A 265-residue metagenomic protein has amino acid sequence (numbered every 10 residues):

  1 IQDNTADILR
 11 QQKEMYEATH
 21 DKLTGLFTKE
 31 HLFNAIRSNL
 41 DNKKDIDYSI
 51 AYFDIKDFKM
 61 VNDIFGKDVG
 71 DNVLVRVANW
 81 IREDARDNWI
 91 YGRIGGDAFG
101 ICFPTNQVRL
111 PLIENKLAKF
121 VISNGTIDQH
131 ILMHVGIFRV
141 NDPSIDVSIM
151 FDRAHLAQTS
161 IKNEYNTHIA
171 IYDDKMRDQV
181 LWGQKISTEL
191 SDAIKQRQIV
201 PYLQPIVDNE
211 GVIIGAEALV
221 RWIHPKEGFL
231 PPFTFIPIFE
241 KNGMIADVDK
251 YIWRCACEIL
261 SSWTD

Functional and structural regions predicted by a protein language model:
I1-T19, N163, D174-L181: Sensory coupling linkers of modular signal transduction proteins
M15-T19, T24-S49, K56-R86, G92-G96 (+6 more regions): Conserved long alpha-helical elements within nucleotide-processing catalytic cores of c-di-GMP signaling and class III
A35, W182-I238: Active-site core of bacterial EAL-family cyclic-dinucleotide phosphodiesterase domains
Y91, H134-P143, I149-E164, A170-K185 (+4 more regions): Cyclic nucleotide signaling catalytic output domains
G92-G95, K119-G136, K162, G228 (+1 more regions): Catalytic core regions of nucleotide second-messenger enzymes
C102-L110, G125-D128, L132-M150, A157 (+3 more regions): Catalytic strand-loop-helix junctions within cyclic-nucleotide turnover domains
Y251-D265: Helix C-cap/alpha-to-beta connector motif
